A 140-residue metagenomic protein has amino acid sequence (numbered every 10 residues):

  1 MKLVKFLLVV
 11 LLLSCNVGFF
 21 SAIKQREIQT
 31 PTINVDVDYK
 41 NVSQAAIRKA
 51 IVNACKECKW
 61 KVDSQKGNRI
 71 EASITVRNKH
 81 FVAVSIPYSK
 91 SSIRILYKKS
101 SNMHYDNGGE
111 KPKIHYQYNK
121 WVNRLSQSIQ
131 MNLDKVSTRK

Functional and structural regions predicted by a protein language model:
M1-K5: Positively charged n-region of N-terminal signal peptides that target proteins for export
F6-S14: Sec-dependent N-terminal signal peptides
V17-G18: C-terminal motif of bacterial Sec signal peptides marking the signal peptidase cleavage site
S21-K140: Ser/Thr-rich, low-complexity intrinsically disordered terminal regions
